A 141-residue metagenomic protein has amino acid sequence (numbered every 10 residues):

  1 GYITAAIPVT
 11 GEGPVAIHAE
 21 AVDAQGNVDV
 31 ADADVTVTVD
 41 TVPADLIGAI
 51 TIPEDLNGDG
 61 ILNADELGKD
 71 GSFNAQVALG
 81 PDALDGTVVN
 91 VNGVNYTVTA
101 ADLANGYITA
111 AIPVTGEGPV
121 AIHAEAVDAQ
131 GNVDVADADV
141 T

Functional and structural regions predicted by a protein language model:
G1-A5, G106-A110: Short strand-edge motifs at loop-to-beta-strand transitions and within beta-strands of extracellular beta-rich domains
A6-P14, A111-P119: Surface-exposed, short loops/turns at beta-strand junctions within beta-sandwich domains
D29, A33-P53, D134, A138-T141: Flexible, low-complexity linkers/stalks enriched in Thr/Pro that connect modular domains
L56-G71: Short, solvent-exposed loop/linker segments at the N-terminal edge of repeated beta-sheet extracellular domains
F73-P81: Aromatic/hydrophobic beta-strand junction motif of beta-rich domains
G93-A104: Solvent-exposed serine/threonine-rich low-complexity stretches and specific carbohydrate-binding patches
